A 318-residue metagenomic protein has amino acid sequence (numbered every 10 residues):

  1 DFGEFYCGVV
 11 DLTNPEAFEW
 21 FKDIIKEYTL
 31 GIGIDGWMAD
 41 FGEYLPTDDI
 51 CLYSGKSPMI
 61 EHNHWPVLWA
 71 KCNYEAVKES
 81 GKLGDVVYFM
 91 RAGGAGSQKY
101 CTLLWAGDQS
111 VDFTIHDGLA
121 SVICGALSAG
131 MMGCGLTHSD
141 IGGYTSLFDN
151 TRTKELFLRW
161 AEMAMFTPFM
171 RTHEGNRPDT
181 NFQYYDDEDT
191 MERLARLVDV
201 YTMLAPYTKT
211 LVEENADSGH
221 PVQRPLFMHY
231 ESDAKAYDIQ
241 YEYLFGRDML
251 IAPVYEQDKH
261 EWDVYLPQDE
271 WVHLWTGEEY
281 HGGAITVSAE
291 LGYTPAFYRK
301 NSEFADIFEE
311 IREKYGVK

Functional and structural regions predicted by a protein language model:
D1-E309, Y315-V317: Catalytic-domain carbohydrate-binding cleft regions of carbohydrate-active enzymes
